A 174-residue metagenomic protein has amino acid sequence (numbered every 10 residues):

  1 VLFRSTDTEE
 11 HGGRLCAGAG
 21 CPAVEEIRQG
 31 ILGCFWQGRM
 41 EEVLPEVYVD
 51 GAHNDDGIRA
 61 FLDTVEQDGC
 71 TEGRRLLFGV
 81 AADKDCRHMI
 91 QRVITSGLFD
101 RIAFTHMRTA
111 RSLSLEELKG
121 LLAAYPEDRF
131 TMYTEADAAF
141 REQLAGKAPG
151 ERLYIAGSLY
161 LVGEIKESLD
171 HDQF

Functional and structural regions predicted by a protein language model:
F3-R101: Nucleotide phosphate-binding/pyrophosphate-handling subdomain across enzymes that bind or process nucleotide phosphates
C34, V65, Y125, Q143-K147 (+1 more regions): Alpha-helix boundary/capping residues
I90-R152: C-terminal helical cap/extension that packs against the catalytic core of soluble nucleotide-cofactor enzymes
S158: Active-site-proximal loop/hinge segments that shape catalytic or ion-binding/gating pockets
L161-G163: Short, active-site-adjacent cap segments at secondary-structure transitions
D170-F174: Acidic, low-complexity terminal tails and accessory targeting/binding regions of phosphate-metabolizing enzymes
